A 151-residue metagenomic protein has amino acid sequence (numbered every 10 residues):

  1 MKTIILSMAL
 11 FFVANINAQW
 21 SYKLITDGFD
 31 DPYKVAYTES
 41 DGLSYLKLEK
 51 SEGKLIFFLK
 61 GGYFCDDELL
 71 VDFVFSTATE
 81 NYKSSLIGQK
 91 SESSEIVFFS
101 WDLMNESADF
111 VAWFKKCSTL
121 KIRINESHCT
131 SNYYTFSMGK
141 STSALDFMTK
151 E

Functional and structural regions predicted by a protein language model:
M1, V13, V74-S76: Low-complexity intrinsically disordered segments
T3-I16: Sec-dependent N-terminal signal peptides
A18-E151: A generic "folded-domain core" signal
